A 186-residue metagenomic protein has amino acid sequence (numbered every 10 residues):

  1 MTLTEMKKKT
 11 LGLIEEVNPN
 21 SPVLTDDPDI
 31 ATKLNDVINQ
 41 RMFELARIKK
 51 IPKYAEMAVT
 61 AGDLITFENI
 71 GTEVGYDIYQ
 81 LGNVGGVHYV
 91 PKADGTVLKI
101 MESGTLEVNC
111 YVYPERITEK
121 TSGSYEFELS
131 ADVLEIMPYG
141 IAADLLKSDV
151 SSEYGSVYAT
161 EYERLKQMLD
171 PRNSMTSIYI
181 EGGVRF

Functional and structural regions predicted by a protein language model:
M1-F186: Glycine-enriched, solvent-exposed interface loops adjoining structured elements
